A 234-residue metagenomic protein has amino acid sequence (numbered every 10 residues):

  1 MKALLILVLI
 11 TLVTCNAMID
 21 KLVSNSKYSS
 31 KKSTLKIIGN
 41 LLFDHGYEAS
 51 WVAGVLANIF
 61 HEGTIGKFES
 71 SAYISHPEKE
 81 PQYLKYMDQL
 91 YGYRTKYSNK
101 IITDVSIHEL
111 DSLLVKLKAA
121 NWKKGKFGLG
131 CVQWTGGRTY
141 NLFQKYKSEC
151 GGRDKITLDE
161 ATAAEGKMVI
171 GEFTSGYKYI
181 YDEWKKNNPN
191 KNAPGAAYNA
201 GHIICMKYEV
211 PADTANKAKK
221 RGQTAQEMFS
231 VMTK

Functional and structural regions predicted by a protein language model:
K2-C15: Cleavable N-terminal signal peptides of Sec/SRP-targeted secreted and luminal proteins
I19-I37, F60-A196: Peptidoglycan-targeting cell-wall enzymes and recognition modules
K36-G39, V52-A57, Y198-H202, G222: Short, well-structured alpha-helical segments
G39-F43, I170, C205: Amphipathic alpha-helical segments within well-ordered protein domains
L42, E172-F173, F229-M232: Hydrophobic, Leu/Ile/Phe/Ala-enriched alpha-helical segments that form helix-helix packing faces
L42-G46, W122: Helix-boundary and loop/linker segments of multi-pass membrane transporters
A49-G66, V169, I203-C205: Short, functionally critical alpha-helical segments immediately adjacent to catalytic or ligand/cofactor-binding
W184-K234: Active-site or metal-binding loop neighborhoods of secreted/extracellular toxin and effector enzymes
